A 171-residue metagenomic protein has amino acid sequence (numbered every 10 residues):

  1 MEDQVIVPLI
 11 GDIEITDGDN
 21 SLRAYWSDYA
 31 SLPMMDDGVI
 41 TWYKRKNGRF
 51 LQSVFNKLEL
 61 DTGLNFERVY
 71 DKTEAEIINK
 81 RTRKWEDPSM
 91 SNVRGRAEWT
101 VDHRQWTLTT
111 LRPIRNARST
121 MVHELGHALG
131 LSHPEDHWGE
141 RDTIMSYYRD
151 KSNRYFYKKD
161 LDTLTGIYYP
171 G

Functional and structural regions predicted by a protein language model:
M1-K44: Disordered inhibitory propeptide/activation segment of secreted metzincin zinc metalloprotease zymogens, centered on
L22, R49, R154-K158: Residue-level detector of secondary-structure boundary/capping sites
D36-G38, A75, R141: Envelope-exposed proteins and targeting segments
R45-W138: Metzincin-family zinc-dependent endopeptidase catalytic domain
R104-N116, S132-G171: Metalloprotease/metallohydrolase-associated module, dominated by Zn2+-dependent proteases
